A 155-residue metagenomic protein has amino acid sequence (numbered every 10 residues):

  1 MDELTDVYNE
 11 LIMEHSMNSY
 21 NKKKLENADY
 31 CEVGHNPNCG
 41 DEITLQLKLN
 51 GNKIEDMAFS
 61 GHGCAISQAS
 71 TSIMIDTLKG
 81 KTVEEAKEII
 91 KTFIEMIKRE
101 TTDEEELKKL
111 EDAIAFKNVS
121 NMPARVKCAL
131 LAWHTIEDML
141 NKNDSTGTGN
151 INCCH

Functional and structural regions predicted by a protein language model:
M1-H155: Domain-level signature for proteins that mediate thiol-based redox and metal-cofactor handling
